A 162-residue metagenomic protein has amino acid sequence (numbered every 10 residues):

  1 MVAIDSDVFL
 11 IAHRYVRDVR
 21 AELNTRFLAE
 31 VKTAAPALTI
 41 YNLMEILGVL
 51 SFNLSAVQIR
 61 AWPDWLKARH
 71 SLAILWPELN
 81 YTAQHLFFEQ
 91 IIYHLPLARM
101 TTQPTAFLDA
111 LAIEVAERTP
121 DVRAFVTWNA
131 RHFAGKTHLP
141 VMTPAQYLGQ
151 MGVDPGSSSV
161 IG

Functional and structural regions predicted by a protein language model:
M1, I113, E117-G162: Acidic, PIN/NYN-like endoribonuclease modules and their adjacent C-terminal/linker elements
M1-L38, V49-D64, G135, Q150-G162: Short, well-structured N-terminal submotif of metal-dependent ribonuclease cores
V8, N42, L111-A112, R131-H132: Alpha-helix capping/helix-boundary segments
A35, S71-I74, A124, P140: Conserved beta-strand segments of alpha/beta enzyme cores
S55-F87: Helix-adjacent hinge/juxtasegments
L75-A124, W128, S158-G162: Active-site neighborhoods of divalent-metal-dependent phosphate/nucleic-acid chemistry enzymes
